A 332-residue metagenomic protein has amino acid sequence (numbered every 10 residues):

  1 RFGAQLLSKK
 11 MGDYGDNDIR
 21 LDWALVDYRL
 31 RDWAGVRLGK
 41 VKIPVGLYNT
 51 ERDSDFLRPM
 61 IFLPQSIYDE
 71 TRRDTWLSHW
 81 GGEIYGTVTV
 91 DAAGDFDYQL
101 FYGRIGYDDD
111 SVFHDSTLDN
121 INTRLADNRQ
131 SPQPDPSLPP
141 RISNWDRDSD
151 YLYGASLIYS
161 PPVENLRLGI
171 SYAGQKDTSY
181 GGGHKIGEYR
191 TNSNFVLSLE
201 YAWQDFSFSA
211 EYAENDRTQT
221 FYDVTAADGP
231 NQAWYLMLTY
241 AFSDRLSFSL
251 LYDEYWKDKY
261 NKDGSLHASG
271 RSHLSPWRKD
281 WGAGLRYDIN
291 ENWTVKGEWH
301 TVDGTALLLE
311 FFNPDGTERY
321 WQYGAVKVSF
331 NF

Functional and structural regions predicted by a protein language model:
R1-D108, I158-E164, M237-S249, D253 (+1 more regions): Outer membrane beta-barrel
G12-G15, D55, G106-D146, K257-D280 (+2 more regions): Outer-membrane beta-barrel transmembrane domain signature
A24, N49, N165-F332: Outer-membrane beta-barrel pore domains
L30-R31, I61-Q65, D108-D110, T123-D127 (+4 more regions): Glycine-rich loops and low-complexity Gly/Arg-rich segments that provide flexible linkers or classic glycine-based
P44, P59, P64, P132-P140 (+5 more regions): Proline-rich intrinsically disordered, low-complexity coils
E51-D55, S66-D74, H79, S111-L118 (+8 more regions): Extracellular/periplasm-exposed beta-strand and loop segments of Gram-negative cell-envelope proteins, dominated by
W80-I84, S149-Y153, Y189-T191, W277 (+1 more regions): Short amphipathic alpha-helical surface micro-motifs
V90, G94-D228: Surface-exposed beta-loop-beta
